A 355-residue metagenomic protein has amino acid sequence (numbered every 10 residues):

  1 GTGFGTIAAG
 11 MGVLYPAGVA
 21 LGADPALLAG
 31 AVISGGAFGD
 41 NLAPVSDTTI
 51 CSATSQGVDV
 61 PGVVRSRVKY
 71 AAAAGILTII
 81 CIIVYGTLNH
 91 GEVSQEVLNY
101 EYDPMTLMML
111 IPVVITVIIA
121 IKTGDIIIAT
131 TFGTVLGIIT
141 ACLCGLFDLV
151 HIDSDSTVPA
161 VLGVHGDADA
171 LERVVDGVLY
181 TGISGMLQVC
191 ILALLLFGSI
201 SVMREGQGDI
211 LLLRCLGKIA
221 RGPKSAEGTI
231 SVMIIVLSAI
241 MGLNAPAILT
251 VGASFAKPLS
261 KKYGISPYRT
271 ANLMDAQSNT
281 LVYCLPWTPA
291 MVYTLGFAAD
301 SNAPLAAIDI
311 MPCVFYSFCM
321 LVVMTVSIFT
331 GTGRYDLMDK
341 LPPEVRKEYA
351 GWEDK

Functional and structural regions predicted by a protein language model:
G1-F4, S34-D40, I118-G124, F197-M203 (+2 more regions): Transmembrane alpha-helix interface/packing and boundary motifs in multi-pass membrane proteins, characterized by
G1-V13, S34, L196, L212-F255: Hydrophobic alpha-helical transmembrane segments of multi-pass integral membrane proteins, predominantly secondary
G5-A17, S46-V58, R214, A245-L259 (+1 more regions): Re-entrant/interfacial helical elements at transmembrane boundaries that shape and gate the permeation pathway
V19-L28, D103-I111, G182-C190, G206 (+2 more regions): Membrane-interfacial loop-to-helix junctions in multi-pass transporters
G22-G39, S225-A239, Y263-C284, I308-F318: Alpha-helical transmembrane segments of multi-pass membrane proteins
S34-G36, N41-E101, M108, K262 (+2 more regions): Juxtamembrane and boundary regions of transmembrane helices in multi-pass small-molecule transporters and channels
V114-S156, S327-L337: Flexible hinge motifs at transmembrane-helix junctions and intramembrane kinks/re-entrant loops in multi-pass membrane
S154-I210, G228-S231, I235-V236: Core transmembrane alpha-helical segments of multi-pass membrane transporters/permeases
